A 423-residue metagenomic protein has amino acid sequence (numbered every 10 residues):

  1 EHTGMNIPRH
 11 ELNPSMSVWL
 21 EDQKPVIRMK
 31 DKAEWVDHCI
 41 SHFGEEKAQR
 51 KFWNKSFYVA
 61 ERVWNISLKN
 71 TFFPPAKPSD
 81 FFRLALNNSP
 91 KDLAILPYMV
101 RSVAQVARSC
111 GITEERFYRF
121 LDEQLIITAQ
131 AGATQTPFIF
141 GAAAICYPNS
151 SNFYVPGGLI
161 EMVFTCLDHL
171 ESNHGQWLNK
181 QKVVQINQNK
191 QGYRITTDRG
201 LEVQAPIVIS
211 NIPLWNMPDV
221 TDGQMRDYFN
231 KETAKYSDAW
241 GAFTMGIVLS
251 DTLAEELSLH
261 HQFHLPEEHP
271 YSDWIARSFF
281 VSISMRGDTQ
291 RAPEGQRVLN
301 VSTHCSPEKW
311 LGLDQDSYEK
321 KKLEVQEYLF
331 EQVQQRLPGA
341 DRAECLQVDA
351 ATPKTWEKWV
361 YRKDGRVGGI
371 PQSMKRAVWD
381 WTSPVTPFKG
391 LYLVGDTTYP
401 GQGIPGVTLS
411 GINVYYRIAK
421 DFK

Functional and structural regions predicted by a protein language model:
E1-R62, L93: Dinucleotide-binding Rossmann-like beta1-alpha1 core, especially the glycine-rich loop that anchors the ADP
F57-N173, R362-Q372: Active-site/ligand-binding neighborhood in enzyme catalytic cores
R116-A129, A276, F280, G339-P400: A glycine-rich dinucleotide-binding beta-alpha-beta segment and adjacent secondary-structure elements that constitute
Y154-V155, K182-E294: Mid-domain catalytic core of redox enzymes that form a hydrophobic substrate pocket/lid adjacent to a catalytic redox
L170-V183: A conserved beta-strand/loop element that lines the FAD pocket in flavoprotein oxidoreductases
Q188, K420-K423: Active-site-proximal substrate-binding core of FAD-dependent oxidoreductases
S250-E357: C-terminal segments that line or cap access tunnels to active or ligand-binding sites in enzymes and enzyme-associated
D396-A419: A conserved FAD-binding loop/helix module that cradles the flavin
